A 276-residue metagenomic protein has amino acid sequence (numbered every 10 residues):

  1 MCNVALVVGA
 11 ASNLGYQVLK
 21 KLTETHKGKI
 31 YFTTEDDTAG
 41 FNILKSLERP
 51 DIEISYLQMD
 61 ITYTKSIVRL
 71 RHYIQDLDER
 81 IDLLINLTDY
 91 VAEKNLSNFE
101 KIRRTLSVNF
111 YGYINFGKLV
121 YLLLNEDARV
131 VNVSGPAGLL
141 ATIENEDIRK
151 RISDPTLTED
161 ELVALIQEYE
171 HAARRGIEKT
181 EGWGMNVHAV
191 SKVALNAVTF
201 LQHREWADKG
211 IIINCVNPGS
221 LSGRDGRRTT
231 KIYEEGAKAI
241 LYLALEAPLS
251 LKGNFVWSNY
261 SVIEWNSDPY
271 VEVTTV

Functional and structural regions predicted by a protein language model:
A11-S12: Conserved glycine-rich cofactor-binding loop
H26-N42: Conserved glycine-rich Rossmann-like NAD(P)H-binding loop of the short-chain dehydrogenase/reductase
L47-K65: Rossmann-fold cofactor-recognition segment
I52-S55, Y73-N86, A92-N98, I212: A glycine-rich helix->loop->beta "capping" turn within Rossmann-like NAD(P)(H)-dependent oxidoreductase domains
T62-D78: Conserved Rossmann-fold cofactor-binding substructure of NAD(P)-dependent oxidoreductases
Y90, K94-N98, R103, E126-A207: Catalytic loop of short-chain dehydrogenase/reductase
N115, C215-V276: C-terminal helical subdomain
